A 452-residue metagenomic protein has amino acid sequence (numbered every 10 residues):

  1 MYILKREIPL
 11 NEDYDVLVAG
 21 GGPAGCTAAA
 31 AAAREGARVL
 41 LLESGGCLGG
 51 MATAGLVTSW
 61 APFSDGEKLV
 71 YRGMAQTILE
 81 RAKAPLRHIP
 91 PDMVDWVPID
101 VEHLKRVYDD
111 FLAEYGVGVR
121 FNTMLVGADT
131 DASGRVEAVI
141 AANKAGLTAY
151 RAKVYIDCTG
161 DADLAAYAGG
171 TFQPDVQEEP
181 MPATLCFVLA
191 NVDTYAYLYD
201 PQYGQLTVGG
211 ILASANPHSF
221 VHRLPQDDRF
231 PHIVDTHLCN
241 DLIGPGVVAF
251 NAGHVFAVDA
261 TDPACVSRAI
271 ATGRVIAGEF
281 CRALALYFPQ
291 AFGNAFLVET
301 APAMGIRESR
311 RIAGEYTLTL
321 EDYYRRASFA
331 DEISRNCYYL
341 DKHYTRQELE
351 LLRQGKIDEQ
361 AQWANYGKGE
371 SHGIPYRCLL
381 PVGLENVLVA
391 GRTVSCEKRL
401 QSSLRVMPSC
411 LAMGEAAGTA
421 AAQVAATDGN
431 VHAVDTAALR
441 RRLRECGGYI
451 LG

Functional and structural regions predicted by a protein language model:
M1-V16: Extreme N-terminal leader/targeting segments of oxidoreductases
K5, A31, A37-R38, E43-D131 (+3 more regions): Conserved N-terminal/central alpha/beta ligand/cofactor-binding core
E7, M51, I78, A142-N143 (+2 more regions): Flavin (FAD/FMN)-binding glycine-rich loop and adjacent Rossmann-like elements that form
N11-Y14, A24, T53, A145-T148: Ligand-binding pocket scaffold of soluble enzyme catalytic domains
D13-Y14, E35-R38, Y115-G118, T148 (+2 more regions): Loop/turn elements at helix/coil->beta-strand transitions in domains of secreted/extracellular proteins
V16-V39: N-terminal Rossmann-like FAD-binding beta1-loop-alpha1 element of flavoenzymes
P23, P98-E102, A271: Soluble non-cytosolic domains of exported or imported proteins
D129-A149: Conserved beta-strand-loop-beta-strand element in the redox core of flavoprotein oxidoreductases
